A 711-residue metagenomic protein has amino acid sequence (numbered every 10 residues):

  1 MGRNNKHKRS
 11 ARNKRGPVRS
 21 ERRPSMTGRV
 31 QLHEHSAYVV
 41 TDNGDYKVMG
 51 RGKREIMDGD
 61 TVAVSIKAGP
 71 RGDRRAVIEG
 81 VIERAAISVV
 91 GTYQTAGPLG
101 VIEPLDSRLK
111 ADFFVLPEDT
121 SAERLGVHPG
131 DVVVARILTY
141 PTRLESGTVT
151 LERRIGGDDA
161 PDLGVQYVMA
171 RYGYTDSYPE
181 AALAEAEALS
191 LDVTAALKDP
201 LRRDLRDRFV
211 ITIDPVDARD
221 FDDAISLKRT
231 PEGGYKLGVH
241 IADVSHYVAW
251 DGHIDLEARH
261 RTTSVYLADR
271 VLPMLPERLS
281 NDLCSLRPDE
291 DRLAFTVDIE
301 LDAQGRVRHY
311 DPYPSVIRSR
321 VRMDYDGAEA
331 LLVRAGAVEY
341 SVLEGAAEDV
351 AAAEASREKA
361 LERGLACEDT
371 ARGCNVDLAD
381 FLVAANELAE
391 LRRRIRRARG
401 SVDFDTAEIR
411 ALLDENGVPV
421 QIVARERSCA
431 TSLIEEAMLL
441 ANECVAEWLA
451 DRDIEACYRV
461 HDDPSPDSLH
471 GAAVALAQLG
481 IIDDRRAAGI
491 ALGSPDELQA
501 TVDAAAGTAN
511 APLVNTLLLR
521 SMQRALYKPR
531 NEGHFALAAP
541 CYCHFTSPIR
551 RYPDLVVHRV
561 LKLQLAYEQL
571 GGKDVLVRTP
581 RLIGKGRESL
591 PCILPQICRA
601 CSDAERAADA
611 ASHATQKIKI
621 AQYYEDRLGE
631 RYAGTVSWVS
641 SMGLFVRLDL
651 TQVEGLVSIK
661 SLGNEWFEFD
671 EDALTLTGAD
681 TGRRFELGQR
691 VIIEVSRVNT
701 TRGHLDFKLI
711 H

Functional and structural regions predicted by a protein language model:
G2-G238, S245-D291, R320-M323, G327-L332 (+6 more regions): Charge-lined substrate channels and their catalytic hotspots, especially those that engage the 3′ end of RNA
R23, C444, D462, P466-H470 (+1 more regions): Structured C-terminal cores of nucleic-acid metabolism proteins
T27-R29, T92, A224-S226, D298 (+4 more regions): Short, surface-exposed charged micro-motifs
Q31-S36, T95-L99, L293-F295, D405-E408 (+2 more regions): A short, compositionally biased
E34, I82, G97, I155 (+4 more regions): A generic structural motif
G59, G130, L151, I213 (+5 more regions): A residue-level signal for conserved active-site and pocket-lining positions in enzyme catalytic cores
G69-P70, T139-T142, G157, V244-H246 (+5 more regions): Conserved nucleotide-binding/hydrolysis micro-motifs of P-loop NTPases
E118-T120, A135, R153, D214-D484 (+2 more regions): Feature marking long nucleic-acid-engaging regions of large polymerase/nuclease enzymes
